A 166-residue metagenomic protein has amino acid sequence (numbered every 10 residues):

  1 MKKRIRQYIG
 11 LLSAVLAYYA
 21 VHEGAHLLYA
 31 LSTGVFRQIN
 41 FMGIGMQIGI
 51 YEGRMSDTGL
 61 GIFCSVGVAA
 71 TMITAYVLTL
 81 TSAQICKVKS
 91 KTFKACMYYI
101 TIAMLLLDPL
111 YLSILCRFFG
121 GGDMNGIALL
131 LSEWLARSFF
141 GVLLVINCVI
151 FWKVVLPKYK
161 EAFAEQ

Functional and structural regions predicted by a protein language model:
M1-A14, L27, L31, M72-Y76: Active-site scaffold of zinc-dependent metalloenzymes
M1-I5, F41, G45, C86: Alpha-helical context
K2-A20, S90-Y99: Alpha-helical transmembrane segments and their helix-start/interface "positive-inside/aromatic belt" motifs in integral
L11-L60: Small-residue-rich helix-interface/hinge motifs
N40, I48-F163: Metalloprotease/metallohydrolase-associated module, dominated by Zn2+-dependent proteases
